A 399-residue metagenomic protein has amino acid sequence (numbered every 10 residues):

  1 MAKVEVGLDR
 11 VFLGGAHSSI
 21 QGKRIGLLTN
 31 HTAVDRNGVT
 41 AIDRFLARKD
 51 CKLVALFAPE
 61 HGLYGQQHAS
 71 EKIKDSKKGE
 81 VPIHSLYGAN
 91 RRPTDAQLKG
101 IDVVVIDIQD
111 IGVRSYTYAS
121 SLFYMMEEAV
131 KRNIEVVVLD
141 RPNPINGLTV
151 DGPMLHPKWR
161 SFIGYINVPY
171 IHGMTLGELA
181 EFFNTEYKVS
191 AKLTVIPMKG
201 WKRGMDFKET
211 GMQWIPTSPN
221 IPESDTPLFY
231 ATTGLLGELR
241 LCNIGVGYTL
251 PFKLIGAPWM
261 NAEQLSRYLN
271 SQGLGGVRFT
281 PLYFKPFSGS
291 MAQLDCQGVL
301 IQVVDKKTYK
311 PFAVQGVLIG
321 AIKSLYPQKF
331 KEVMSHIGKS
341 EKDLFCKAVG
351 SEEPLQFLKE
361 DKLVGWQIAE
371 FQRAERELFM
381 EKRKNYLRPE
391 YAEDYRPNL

Functional and structural regions predicted by a protein language model:
V4-C51: N-terminal phosphate-binding or glycine-rich loops at protein starts, especially the Walker A/P-loop of NTPases
K52-E60, L139: Short internal beta-strands
G65-A69, V137-W159: Glycine-rich, charge-decorated loop segments at or immediately adjacent to ligand/cofactor-binding or catalytic sites
S70-I101, V113: Glycine-rich oxoanion-binding loops at beta->alpha junctions
D110-L122: Glycine/threonine-rich flexible loop motifs
R160-T232: Conserved anion/nucleotide-ligand pocket segment
W201-G289: Glycine-rich, aromatic-lined ligand/substrate-binding cores of catalytic and carbohydrate-binding domains
G256-F371: Conserved functional hotspot residues or short segments at active or partner-binding sites across diverse domains
